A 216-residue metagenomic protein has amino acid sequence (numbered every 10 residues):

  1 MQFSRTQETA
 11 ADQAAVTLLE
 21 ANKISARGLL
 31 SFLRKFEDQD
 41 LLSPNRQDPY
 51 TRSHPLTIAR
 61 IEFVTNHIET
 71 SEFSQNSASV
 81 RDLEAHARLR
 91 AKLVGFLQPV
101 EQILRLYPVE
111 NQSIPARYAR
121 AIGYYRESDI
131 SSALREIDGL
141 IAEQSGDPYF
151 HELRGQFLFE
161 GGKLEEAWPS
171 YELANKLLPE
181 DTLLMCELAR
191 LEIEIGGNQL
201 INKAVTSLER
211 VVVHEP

Functional and structural regions predicted by a protein language model:
M1-Q2, N198: Glycine- and small hydrophobic-rich membrane-insertion segments that are intrinsically disordered in solution
Q2-L183, L191, T206-S207: Extracytoplasmic and endomembrane cell-envelope/extracellular-matrix remodeling and assembly machinery
E127, G197-Q199: Short coil/turn and helix-start
L184, Q199-L200: Short, structured loop/turn "capping" segments at alpha-beta junctions
E209-P216: Short, intrinsically disordered, charge-balanced linker/junction segments flanking boundaries in proteins
